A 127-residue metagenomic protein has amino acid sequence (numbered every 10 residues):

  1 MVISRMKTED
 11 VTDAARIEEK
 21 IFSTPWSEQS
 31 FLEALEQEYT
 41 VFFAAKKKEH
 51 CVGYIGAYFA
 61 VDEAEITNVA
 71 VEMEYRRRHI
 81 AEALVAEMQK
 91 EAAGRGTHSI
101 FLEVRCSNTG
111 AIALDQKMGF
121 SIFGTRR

Functional and structural regions predicted by a protein language model:
M1-I3: Extreme N-terminal starter segment of soluble prokaryotic enzymes
R5-R76, V85-E91, R95: Acetyl-CoA-dependent GNAT
D13, A113-L114: Well-formed, non-transmembrane alpha-helical positions, independent of function
Q29, E103, S121-R127: Conserved catalytic-core motifs of GNAT/GCN5-like acyltransferases
L102-I112: Conserved beta-strand-loop-alpha-helix junction that forms the acyl-donor binding cleft
D115, F120: Conserved active-site tyrosine of GNAT-family acetyltransferases
